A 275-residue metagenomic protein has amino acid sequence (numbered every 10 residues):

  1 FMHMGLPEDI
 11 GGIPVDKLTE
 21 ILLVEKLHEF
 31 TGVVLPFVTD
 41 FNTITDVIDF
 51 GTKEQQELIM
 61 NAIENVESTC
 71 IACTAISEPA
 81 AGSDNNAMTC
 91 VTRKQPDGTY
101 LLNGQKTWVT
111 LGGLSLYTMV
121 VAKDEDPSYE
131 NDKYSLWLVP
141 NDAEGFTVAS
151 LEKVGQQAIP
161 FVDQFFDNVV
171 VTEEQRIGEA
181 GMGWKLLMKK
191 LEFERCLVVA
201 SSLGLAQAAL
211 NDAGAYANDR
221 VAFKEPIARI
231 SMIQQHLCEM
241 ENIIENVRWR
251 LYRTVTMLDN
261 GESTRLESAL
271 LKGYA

Functional and structural regions predicted by a protein language model:
F1-E29, F50-Q55, V66, K94-T99 (+2 more regions): Alpha-helical interface subdomain recognition
F1-P36, I48, A75-A80, Q105-T107 (+2 more regions): Active-site beta-strand/loop segments that form the cofactor-binding cradle of oxidoreductase flavoproteins
L35-E54, G82, P96: N-terminal glycine-rich flavin-associated loop
S68-S77, V120-V121: A short, Trp-centered hydrophobic/proline-enriched beta-strand micro-motif
E78-D84, Y100: Hydrophobic, small-residue-rich alpha-helical packing segments that form membrane-like cores
A87-T89, D142-T172: Flexible, small-/acidic-enriched active-site or ligand-binding loops
T99-A149: A short core secondary-structure module
D167-L186: Long, acidic (Asp/Glu-rich), low-complexity accessory segments flanking structured domains
